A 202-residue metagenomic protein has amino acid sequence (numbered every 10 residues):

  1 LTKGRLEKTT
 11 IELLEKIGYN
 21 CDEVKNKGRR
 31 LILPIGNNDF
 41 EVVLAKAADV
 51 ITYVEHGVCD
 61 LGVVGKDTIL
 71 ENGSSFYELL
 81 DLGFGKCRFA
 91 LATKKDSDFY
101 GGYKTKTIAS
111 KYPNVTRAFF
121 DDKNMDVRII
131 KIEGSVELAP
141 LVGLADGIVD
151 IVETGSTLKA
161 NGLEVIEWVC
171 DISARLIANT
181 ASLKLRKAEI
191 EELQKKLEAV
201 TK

Functional and structural regions predicted by a protein language model:
L1-K202: Domain-level signature for soluble enzymes in the chorismate/prephenate branch of the shikimate pathway
